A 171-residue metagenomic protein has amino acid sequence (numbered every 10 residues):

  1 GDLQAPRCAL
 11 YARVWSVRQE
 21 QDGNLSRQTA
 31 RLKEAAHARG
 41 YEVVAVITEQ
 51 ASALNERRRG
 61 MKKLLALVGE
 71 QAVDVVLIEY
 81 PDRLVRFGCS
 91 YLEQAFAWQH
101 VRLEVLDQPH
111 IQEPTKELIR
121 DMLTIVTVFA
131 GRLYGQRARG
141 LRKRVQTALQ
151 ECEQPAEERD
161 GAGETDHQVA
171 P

Functional and structural regions predicted by a protein language model:
G1-P171: Short, structured surface patches at the beginning of a domain
